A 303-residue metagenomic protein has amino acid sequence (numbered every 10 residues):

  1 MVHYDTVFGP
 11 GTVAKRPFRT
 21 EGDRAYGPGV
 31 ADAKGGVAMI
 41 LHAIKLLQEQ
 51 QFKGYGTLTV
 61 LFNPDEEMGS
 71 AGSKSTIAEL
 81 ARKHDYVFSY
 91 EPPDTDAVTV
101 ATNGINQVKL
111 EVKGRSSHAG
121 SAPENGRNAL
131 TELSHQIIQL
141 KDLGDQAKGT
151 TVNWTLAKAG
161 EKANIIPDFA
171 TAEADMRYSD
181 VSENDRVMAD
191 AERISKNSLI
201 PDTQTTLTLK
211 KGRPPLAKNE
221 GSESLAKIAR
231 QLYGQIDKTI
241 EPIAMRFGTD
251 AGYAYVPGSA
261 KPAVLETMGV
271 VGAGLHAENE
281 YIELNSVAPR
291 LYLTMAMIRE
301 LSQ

Functional and structural regions predicted by a protein language model:
M1-F62, E278, E283-P289: Active-site metal-coordination/substrate-binding segment of hydrolases, especially metallo-dependent peptidases
V2-Y4, N63-P64, E91-P92, G269-V271: Active-site-proximal beta-strand/loop segments in catalytic clefts of secreted hydrolases
D5-E21, H84, A101-E111, Q231: Acidic-glycine-rich active-site phosphate/pyrophosphate-binding loop
F8, R16-F18, Q50-F52, A78-E79 (+3 more regions): Short secondary-structure boundary/capping segments
D23-R24, T59, D85-F88, P262-L265: Structural motif
G27-A31, N63, A119-R127: Flexible, glycine/proline-enriched loop segments at strand-loop-helix junctions that form or flank small-ligand binding
A33-Q107, D145, S302-Q303: Acidic/histidine-rich catalytic neighborhood of metal-dependent amide-processing enzymes
P92-P93, A97-V100, K109-Q303: Metal-dependent amide/peptide-bond hydrolase catalytic core, centered on the "pita-bread" metallohydrolase fold
